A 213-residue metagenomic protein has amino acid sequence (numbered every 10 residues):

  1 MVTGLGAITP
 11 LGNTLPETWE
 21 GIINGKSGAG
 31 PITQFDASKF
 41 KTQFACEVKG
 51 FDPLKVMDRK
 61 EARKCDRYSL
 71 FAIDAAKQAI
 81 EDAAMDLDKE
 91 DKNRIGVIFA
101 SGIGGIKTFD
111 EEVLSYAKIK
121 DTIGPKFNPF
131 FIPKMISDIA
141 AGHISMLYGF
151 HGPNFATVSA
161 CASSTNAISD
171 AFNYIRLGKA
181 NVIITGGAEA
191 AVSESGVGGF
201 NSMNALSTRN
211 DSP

Functional and structural regions predicted by a protein language model:
M1-E61: ACP-dependent fatty acid/polyketide chain-elongation machinery
M1-T3, E61-R67, G186, A190 (+1 more regions): Short N-terminal secondary-structure initiator segments
A7, C65, T157: Generic anion/oxyanion-binding catalytic loop in active/binding sites
N13, N24-I32, E81-N93, G104-P213: Acyl-thioester C-C bond-transforming condensing/cleaving domain
T14-E17, G21, Y68-A75, S163 (+1 more regions): Generic hydrophobic secondary-structure packing signal
Q34-M85, S137-H151: A glycine- and small-residue-enriched flexible loop/hinge segment at structural boundaries
A100-G102: Short loop/turn motifs enriched for small/polar and acidic residues
